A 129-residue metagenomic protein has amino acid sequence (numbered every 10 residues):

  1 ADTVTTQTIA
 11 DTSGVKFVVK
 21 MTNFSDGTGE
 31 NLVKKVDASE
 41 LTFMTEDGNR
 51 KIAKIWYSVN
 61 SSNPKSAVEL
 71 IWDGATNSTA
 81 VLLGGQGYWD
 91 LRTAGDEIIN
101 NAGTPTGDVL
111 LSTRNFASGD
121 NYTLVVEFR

Functional and structural regions predicted by a protein language model:
A1-M44: Solvent-exposed, flexible loop/coil segments flanking beta-strands in beta-rich domains
D2-T12, R114-R129: C-terminal interaction-tip segments
F24, W56-N63, S112-A117: Short, flexible beta-strand-to-coil junctions
V33-A67: Beta-rich globular "head" domains
S61-L83: Short, surface-exposed beta-strand/strand-loop-strand elements in extracellular ectodomains
N77-E97: An anionic, turn-rich surface loop/hairpin at beta-sheet edges that serves as a generic interaction/coordination patch
G95-N121: Noncatalytic modules at the cell exterior or secretory-pathway interfaces, chiefly beta-strand-rich lectin/adhesion
